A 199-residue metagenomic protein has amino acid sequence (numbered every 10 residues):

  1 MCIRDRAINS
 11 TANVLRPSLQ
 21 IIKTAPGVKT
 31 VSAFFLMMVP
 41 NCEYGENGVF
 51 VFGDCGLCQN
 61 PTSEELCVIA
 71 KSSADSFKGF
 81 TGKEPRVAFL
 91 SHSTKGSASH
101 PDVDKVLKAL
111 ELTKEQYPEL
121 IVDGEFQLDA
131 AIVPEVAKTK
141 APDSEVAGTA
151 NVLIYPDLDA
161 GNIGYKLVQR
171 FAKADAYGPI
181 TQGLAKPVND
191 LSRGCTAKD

Functional and structural regions predicted by a protein language model:
M1-I3: Conserved small/polar residues in nucleotide/adenosyl-binding loops
D5-A147, N151-D199: Anion-binding alpha/beta catalytic cores of soluble intermediary-metabolism enzymes, centered on
